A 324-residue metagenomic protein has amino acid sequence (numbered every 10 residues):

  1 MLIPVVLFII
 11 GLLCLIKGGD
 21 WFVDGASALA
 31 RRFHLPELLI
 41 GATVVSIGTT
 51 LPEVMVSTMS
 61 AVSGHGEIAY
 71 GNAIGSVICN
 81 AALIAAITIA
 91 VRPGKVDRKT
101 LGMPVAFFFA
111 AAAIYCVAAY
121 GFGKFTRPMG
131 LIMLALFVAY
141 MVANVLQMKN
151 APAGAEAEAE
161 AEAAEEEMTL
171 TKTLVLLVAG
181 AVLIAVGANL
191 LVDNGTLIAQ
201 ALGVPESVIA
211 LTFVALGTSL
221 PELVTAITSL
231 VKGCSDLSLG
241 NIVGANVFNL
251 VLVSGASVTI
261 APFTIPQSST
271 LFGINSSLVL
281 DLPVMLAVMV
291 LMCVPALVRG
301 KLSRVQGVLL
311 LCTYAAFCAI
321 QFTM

Functional and structural regions predicted by a protein language model:
M1-M324: Hydrophobic alpha-helical segments, chiefly the membrane-spanning helices and signal/signal-anchor peptides
